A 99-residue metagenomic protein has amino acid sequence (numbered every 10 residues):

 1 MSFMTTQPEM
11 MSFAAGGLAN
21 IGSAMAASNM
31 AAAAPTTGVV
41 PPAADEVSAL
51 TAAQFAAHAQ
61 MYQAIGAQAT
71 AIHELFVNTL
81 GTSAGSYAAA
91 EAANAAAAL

Functional and structural regions predicted by a protein language model:
M1-L99: A glycine-centric feature that highlights glycine-enriched low-complexity/repetitive segments and conserved glycine
